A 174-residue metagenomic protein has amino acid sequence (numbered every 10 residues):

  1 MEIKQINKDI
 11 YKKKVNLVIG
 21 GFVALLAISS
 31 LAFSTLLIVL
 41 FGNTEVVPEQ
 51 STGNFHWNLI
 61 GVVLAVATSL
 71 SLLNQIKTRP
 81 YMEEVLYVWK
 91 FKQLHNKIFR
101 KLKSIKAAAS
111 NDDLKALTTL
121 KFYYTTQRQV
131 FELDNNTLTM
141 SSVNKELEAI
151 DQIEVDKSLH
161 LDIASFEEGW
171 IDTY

Functional and structural regions predicted by a protein language model:
M1-N16: Cytosolic juxtamembrane N-terminal segments of multi-pass membrane proteins
G20-L40: Canonical alpha-helical transmembrane segments of integral membrane proteins
V39-Q50: Membrane-interface helix termini and inter-helical loops of multi-pass transporters
P48, T52, H56-A108: Elongated extramembrane "stalk/tether" segments
A67-K77, K106-L120, E146-I150, I171-Y174: Juxtamembrane/interfacial segments around transmembrane helices
K90-Q93, K97, S104, F122 (+2 more regions): Charged, amphipathic alpha-helical oligomerization/scaffolding segments
F99-L133: Acidic, Ser/Thr-rich low-complexity segments on the non-lumenal side of membrane proteins
M140-Y174: Cytosol-/stroma-facing membrane-proximal "stalk/adaptor" domains immediately downstream of transmembrane anchors
